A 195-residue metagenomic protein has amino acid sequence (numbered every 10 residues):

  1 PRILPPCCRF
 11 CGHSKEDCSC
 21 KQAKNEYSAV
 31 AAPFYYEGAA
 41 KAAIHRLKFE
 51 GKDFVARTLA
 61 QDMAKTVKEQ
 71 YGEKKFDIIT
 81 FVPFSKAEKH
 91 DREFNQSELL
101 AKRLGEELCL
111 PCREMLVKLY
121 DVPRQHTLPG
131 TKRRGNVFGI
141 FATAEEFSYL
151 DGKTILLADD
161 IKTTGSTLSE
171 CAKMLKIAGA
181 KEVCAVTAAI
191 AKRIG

Functional and structural regions predicted by a protein language model:
P1-G195: Glycine-rich phosphate/pyrophosphate-handling loop used in enzymes and phosphotransfer proteins
